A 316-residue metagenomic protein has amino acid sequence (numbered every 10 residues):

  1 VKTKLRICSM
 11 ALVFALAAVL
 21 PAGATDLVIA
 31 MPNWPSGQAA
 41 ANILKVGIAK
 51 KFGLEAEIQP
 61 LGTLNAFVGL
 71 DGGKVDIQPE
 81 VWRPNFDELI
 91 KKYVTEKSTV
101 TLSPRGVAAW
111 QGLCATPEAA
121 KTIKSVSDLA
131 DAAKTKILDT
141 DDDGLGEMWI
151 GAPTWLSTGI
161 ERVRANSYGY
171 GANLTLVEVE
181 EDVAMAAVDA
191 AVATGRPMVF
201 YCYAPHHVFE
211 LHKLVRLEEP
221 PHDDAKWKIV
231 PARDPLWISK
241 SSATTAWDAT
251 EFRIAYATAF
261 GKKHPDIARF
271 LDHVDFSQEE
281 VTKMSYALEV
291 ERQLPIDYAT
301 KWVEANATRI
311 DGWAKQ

Functional and structural regions predicted by a protein language model:
T25-S36, L54-Q59, L145-W149, L271: Short, well-ordered beta-strand elements
W34-P35, E55-G69, L176-A187: Short helix-initiation/N-cap motifs at beta->coil->alpha
S36-G53, A165: Short, polar/charged alpha-helical segment
T63-T116: N-terminal segment of the mature folded domain
V75-W82, W149-K228: Ligand-binding pocket segment of bilobal, Venus flytrap-like solute-binding proteins
S98-I150: A conserved helix-loop-strand patch within extracytoplasmic ligand-binding domains of the periplasmic binding
W110-A120, E251-K263, M284: A bilobed periplasmic-binding-protein/Venus flytrap-type ligand-binding module shared by bacterial periplasmic
F209-F270, V274: C-terminal lobe and pocket-closing loops of periplasmic/extracytoplasmic Venus-flytrap solute-binding proteins
